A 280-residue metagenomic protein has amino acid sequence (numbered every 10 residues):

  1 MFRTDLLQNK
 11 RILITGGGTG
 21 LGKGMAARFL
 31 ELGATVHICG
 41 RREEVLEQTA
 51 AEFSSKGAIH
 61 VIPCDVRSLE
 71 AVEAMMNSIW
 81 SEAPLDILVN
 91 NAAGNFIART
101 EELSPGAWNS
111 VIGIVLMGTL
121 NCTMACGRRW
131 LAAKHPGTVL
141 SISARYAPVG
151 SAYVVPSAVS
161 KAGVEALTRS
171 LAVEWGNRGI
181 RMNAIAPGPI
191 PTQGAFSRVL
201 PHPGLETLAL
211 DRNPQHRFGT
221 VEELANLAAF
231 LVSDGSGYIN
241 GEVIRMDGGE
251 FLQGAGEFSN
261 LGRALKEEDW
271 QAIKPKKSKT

Functional and structural regions predicted by a protein language model:
G16-G20: Conserved glycine-rich cofactor-binding loop
V89, G176, R181, I239-G241: Short, small/polar-rich loop/turn modules that mediate ligand/substrate recognition or access, typified
R99-T100, S104-I112, A209: Substrate-binding pocket helix/loop in short-chain dehydrogenase/reductase
T123, S160, T168: Active-site helix of classical SDR
R128, V173-N177, G237: Alpha-helical segment proximal to the catalytic Tyr-Lys
N177, P187-R212, Q253-T280: A glycine/serine/threonine-rich, flexible loop-to-helix segment that serves as the NAD(P) cofactor-binding "lid"
R217-M246, F251-L252: C-terminal substrate-recognition "lid" of short-chain dehydrogenase/reductases
